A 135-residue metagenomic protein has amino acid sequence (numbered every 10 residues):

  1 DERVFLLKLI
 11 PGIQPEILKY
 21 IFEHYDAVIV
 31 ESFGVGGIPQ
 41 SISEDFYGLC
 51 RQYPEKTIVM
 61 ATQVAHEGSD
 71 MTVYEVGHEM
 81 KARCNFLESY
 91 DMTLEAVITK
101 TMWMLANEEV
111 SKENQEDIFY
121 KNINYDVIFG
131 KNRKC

Functional and structural regions predicted by a protein language model:
D1, K8-P11, I21-C135: Active-site catalytic microenvironments in core metabolic enzymes, especially phosphate/sugar-handling
Q14-I17: Short acidic active-site motifs
